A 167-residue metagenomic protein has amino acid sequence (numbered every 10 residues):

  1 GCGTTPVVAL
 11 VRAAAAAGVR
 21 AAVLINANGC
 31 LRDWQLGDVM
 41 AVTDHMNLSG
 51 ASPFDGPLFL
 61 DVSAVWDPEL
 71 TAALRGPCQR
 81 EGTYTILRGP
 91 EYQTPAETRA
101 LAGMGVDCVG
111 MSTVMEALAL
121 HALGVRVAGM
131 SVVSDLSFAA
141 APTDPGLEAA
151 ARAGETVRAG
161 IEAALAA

Functional and structural regions predicted by a protein language model:
G1-V62: Metabolite-binding pocket within alpha/beta catalytic cores that recognizes anionic/polar moieties
A14-G18, A102, H121: Non-catalytic positions within long, well-ordered alpha-helices that form the structural scaffold/packing of enzyme
A22-A27, A41, Q79-L87, V109-M111 (+1 more regions): General beta-strand structural signal in soluble alpha/beta enzymes
H45-E91: Histidine/lysine/aspartate-rich catalytic loop segments that bind and position anionic ligands
G76-D107, R158-I161: Active-site/ligand-binding-proximal alpha/beta "capping" segment
M111-L147: Zn-dependent metallopeptidase/amidohydrolase metal-coordination segment
S137-A167: His/Asp/Glu-rich mid-to-C-terminal helical/loop segments that flank catalytic regions of hydrolases
